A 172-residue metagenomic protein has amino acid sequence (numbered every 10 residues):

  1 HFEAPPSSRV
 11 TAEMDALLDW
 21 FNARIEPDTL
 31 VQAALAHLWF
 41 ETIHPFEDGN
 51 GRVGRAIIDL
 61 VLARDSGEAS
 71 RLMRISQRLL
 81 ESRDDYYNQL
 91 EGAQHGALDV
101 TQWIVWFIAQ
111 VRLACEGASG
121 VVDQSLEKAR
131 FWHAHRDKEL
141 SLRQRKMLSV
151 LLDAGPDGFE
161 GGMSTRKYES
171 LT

Functional and structural regions predicted by a protein language model:
H1-T172: FIC/Doc superfamily catalytic core
